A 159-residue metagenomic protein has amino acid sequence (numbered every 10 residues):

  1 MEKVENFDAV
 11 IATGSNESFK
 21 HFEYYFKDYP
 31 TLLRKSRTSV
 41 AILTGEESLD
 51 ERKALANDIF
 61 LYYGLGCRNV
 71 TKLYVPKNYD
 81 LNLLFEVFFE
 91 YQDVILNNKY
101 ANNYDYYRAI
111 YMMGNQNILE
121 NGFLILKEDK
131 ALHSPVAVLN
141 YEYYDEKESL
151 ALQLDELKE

Functional and structural regions predicted by a protein language model:
E2-E23: Active-site phosphate-binding strand-loop segment of PLP-dependent enzymes
E5, K27, D155: Short conserved AdoMet
E5-V10, T71, K158-E159: Conserved acidic residues
V10-T13, L124-L126, E142-Y143, E159: Short, hydrophobic beta-strand segments that form beta-sheet elements in well-ordered domains
F19-P135, Y144: ALDH superfamily catalytic-core signature
K130-E159: Long, low-complexity C-terminal extensions of enzymes
